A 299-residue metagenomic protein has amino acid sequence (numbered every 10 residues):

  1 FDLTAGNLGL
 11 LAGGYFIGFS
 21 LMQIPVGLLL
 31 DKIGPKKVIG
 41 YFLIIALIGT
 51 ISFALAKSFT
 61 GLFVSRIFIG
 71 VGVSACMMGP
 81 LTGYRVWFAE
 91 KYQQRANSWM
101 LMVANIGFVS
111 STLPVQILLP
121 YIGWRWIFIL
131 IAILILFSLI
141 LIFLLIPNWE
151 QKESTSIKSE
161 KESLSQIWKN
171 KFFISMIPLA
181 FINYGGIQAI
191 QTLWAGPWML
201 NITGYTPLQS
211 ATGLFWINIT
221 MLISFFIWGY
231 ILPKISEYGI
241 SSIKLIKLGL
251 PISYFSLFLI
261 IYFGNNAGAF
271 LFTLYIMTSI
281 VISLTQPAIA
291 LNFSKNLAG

Functional and structural regions predicted by a protein language model:
L21-F59: Conserved MFS/SLC helix-loop-helix module at the cytosolic interface between two early adjacent transmembrane helices
M22-G34, F225-I240: Helix-to-loop junctions at the C-terminal end of transmembrane segments in multipass secondary transporters
G49, T60-F68, F270-L274: Paired small-residue
F59, S65-V103: Cytoplasmic helix-loop-helix junction between adjacent transmembrane helices in 12-TM secondary transporters
W99-I146: Helix-loop-helix hairpin linking two adjacent transmembrane segments in secondary transporters
P147-I177: Juxtamembrane intracellular "pre-TM" segments in multi-pass secondary transporters
K171-W228, Q286: Extracytoplasmic gate region of multi-pass secondary transporters
I240-T285: C-terminal transmembrane helical hairpin of 12-TM major facilitator-type secondary transporters
